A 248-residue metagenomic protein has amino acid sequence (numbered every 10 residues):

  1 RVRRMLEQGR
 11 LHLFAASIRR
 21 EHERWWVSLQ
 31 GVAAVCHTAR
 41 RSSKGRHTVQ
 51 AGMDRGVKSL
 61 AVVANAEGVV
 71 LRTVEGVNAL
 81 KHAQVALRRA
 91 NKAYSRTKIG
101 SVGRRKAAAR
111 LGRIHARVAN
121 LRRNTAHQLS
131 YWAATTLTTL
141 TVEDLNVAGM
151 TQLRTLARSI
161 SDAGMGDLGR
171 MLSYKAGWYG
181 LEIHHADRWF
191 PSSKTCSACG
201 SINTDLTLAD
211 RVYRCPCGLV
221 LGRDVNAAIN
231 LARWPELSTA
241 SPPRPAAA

Functional and structural regions predicted by a protein language model:
R1-R20: Acidic carboxylate diad motif detector
A15-A248: Positively charged, helix-rich recognition surfaces that bind polyanionic ligands
